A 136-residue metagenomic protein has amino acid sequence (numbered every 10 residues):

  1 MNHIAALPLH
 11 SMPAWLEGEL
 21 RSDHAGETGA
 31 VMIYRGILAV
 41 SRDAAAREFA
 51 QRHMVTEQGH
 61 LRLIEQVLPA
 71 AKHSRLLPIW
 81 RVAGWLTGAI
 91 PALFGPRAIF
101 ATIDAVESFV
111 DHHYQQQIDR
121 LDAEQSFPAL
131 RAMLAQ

Functional and structural regions predicted by a protein language model:
M1-Q136: Non-heme di-metal
